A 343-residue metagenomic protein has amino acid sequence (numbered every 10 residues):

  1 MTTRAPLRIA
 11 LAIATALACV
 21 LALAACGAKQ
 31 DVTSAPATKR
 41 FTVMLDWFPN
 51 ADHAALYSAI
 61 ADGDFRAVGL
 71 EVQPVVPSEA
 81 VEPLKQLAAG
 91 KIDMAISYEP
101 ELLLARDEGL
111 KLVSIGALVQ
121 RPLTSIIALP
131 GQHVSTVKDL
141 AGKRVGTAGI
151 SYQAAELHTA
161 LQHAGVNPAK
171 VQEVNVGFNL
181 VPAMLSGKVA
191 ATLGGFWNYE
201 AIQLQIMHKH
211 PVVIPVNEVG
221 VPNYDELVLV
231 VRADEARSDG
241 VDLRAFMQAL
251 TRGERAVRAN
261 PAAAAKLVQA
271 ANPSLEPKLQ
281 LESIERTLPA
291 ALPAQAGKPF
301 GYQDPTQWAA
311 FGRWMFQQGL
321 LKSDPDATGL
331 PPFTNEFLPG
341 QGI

Functional and structural regions predicted by a protein language model:
T2-A14: Bacterial N-terminal signal peptides that target proteins for export
L21-A25: C-terminal motif of bacterial Sec signal peptides marking the signal peptidase cleavage site
G27-K29: Bacterial signal peptide processing site
V32-G177, V181-N198, V213-P215: Short, glycine-/small- and polar/acidic-enriched structural segments that line small-molecule recognition paths
P100, N179-P182, K188-S274: Pocket-lining segment of extracytoplasmic ligand-binding domains
P168-Q172, P273-E285, K322-L330: Short, surface-exposed acidic
S238-Q318: Secondary-structure end/capping motifs
W308-I343: Conserved C-terminal helix/tail region of periplasmic/extracytoplasmic solute-binding proteins
